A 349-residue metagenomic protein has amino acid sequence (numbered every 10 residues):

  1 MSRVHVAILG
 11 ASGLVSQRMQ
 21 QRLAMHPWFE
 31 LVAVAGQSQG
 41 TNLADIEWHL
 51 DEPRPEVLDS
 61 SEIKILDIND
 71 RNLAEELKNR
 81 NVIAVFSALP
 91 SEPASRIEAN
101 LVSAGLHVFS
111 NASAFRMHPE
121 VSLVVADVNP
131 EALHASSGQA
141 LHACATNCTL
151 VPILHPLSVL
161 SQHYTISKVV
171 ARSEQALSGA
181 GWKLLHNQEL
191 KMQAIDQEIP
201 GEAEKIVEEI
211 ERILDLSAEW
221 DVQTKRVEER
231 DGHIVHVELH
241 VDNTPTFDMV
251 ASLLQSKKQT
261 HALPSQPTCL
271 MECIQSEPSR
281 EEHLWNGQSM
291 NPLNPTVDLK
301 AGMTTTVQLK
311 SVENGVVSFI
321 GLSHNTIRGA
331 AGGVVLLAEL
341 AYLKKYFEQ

Functional and structural regions predicted by a protein language model:
S2-E198, E219, I327, V335-Q349: N-terminal Rossmann-like NAD(P) cofactor-binding subdomain of oxidoreductases, focused on the glycine-rich
H5, L14, R18, M25-K78 (+2 more regions): C-terminal substrate-binding/catalytic lobe of Rossmann-fold NAD(P)-dependent oxidoreductases
L299-Q349: NAD(P)-dependent Rossmann-like dehydrogenase/reductase catalytic/cofactor-binding core
